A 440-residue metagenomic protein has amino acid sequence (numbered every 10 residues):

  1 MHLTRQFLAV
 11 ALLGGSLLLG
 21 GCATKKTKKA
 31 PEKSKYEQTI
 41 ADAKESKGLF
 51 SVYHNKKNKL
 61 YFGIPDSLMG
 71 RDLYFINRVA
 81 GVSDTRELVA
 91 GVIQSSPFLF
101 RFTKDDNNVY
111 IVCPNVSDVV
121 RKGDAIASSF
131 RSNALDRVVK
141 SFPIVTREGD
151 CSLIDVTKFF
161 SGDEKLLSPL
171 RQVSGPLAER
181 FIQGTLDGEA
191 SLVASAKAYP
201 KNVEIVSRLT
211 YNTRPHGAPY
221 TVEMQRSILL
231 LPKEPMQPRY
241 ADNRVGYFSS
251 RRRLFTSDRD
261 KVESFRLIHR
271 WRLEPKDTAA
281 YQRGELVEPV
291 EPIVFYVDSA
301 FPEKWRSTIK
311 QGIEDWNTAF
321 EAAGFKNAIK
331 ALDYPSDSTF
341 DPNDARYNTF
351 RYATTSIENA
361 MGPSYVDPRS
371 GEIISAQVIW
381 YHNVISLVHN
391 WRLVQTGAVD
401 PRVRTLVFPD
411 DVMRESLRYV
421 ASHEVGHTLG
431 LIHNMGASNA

Functional and structural regions predicted by a protein language model:
M1-L8: Bacterial N-terminal signal peptides that target proteins for export
A9-L17: Bacterial N-terminal signal peptides
L19-G21: C-terminal motif of bacterial Sec signal peptides marking the signal peptidase cleavage site
K25-L60, I64-F301, A319, Y334-V388 (+2 more regions): Auxiliary tRNA-acceptor-end handling modules of aminoacyl-tRNA synthetases
M69-G70, P302-A328: Zn2+-dependent metallopeptidase catalytic core
E314-N317, Y419-N434: Active-site recognition of the HExxH zinc-binding catalytic motif
A323-Y334, I432-M435: Surface-exposed patches in mature extracellular/periplasmic domains of secreted proteins
S438-A440: Conserved catalytic/binding loops enriched for acidic/polar residues
